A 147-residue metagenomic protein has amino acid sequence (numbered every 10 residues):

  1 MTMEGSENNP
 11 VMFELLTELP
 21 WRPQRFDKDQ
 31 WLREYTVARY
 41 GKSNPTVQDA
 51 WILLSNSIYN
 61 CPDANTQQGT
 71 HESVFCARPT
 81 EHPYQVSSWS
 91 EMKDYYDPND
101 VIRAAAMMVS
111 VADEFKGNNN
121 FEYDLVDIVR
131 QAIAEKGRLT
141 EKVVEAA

Functional and structural regions predicted by a protein language model:
M1-A147: Substrate-binding groove of N-acetylhexosamine-processing glycoside hydrolases
